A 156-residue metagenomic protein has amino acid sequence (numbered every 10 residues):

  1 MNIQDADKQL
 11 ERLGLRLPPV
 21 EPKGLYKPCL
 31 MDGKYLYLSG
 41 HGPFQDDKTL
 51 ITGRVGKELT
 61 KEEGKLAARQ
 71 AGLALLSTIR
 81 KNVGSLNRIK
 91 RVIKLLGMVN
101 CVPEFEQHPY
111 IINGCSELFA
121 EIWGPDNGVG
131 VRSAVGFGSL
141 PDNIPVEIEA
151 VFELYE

Functional and structural regions predicted by a protein language model:
M1-E156: Short, polar/acidic, helix-capping and beta-turn segments at strand->helix junctions that line the mouths
